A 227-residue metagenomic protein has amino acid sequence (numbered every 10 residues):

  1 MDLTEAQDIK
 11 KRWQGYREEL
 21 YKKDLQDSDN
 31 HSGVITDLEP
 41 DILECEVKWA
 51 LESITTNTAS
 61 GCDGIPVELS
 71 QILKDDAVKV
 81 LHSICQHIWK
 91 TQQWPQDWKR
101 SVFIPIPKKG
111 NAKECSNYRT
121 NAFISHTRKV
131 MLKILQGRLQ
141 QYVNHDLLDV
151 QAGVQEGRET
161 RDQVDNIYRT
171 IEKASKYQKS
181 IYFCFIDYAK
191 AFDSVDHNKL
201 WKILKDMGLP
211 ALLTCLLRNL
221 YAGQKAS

Functional and structural regions predicted by a protein language model:
M1-N117, A122, H126-V130: Surface-exposed loop/turn segments and immediately adjacent short secondary-structure elements within folded domains
Y21, L25-W49, Q93, W98-V102 (+3 more regions): Active-site-proximal segment of RNA-dependent polymerases
N57-I65, K113-F123, R161-K205: Conserved catalytic palm subdomain of right-hand nucleotidyl-transferase polymerases, strongest for RNA-directed enzymes
S70, H82-C85, Q136, Y168-E172 (+3 more regions): Short, well-ordered alpha-helical packing segments
S116-L147, A189-F192: Conserved pre-motif C helix in the palm subdomain of viral-like polymerases
G223-S227: Short, intrinsically disordered, charge-balanced linker/junction segments flanking boundaries in proteins
